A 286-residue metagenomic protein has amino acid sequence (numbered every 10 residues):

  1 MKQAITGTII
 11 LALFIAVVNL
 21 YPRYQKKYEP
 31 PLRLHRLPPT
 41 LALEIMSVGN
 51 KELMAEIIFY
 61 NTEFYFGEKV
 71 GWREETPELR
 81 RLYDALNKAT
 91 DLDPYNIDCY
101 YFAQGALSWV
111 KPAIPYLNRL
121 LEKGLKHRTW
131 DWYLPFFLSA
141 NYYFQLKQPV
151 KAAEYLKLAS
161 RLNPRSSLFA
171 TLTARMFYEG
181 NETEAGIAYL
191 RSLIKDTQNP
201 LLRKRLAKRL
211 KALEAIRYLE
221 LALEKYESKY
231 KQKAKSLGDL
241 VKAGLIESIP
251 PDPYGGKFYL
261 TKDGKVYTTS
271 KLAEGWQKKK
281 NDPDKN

Functional and structural regions predicted by a protein language model:
M1-N50, G71: Extreme N-terminal leader/anchor segments
L34, P38-S47, E75-Y95, I114-R128: Amphipathic alpha-helices of TPR/Sel1-like and other helical repeat/solenoid scaffolds
N50-G71, L92-S108, T129-F144, R165-M176: Amphipathic alpha-helical repeat scaffolds of TPR domains
T62, F136-F144, L168-N181, P200-Y218 (+1 more regions): TPR/TPR-like alpha-solenoid helical repeat scaffolds
E78-R81, K111-L120, L146-Y155, E182-A185: Structural signature of tandem alpha-helical TPR/SEL1-like repeats, specifically the intra-repeat loop/turn
N87, E122, L156-K157, R191: Alpha-solenoid helical repeat scaffolds
W109, K123, A185-N286: Low-complexity, acidic interaction segments enriched in glycine
K157-P164, A174-P200: TPR/TPR-like (Sel1-like) alpha-helical repeat modules
